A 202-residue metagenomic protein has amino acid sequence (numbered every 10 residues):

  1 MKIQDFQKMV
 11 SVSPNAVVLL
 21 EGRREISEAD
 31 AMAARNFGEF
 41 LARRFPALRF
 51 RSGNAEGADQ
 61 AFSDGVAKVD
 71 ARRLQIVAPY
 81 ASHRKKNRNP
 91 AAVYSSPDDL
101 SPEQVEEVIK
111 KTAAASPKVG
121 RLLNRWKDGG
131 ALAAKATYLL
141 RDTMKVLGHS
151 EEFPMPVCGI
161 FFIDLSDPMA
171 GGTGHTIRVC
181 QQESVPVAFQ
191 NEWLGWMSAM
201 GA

Functional and structural regions predicted by a protein language model:
K2-R49, N54-M197: Acidic/glycine-enriched connector segments
M200: Basic, glycine-rich
